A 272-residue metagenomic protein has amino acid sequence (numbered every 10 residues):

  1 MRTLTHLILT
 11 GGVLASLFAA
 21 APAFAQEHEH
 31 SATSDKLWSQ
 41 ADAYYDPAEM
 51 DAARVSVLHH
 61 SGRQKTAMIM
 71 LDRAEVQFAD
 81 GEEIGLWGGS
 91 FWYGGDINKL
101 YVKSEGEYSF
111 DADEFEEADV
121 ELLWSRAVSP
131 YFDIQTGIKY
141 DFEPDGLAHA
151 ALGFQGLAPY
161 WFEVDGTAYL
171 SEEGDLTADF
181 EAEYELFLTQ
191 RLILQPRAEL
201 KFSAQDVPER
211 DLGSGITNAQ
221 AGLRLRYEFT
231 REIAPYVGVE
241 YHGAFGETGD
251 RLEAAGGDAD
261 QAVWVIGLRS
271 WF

Functional and structural regions predicted by a protein language model:
Q26-E114, A118, S125-R126, W264: Outer-membrane beta-barrel initiation region
A67, G85-G89, A118-L122, A148-L152 (+4 more regions): Hydrophobic, lipid-facing positions within transmembrane beta-strands of outer-membrane proteins
R73, V102-G106, T136-Y140, G166-L170 (+2 more regions): Transmembrane beta-barrel strands of outer-membrane/channel proteins
V76-G85, E107-A118, K139-H149, Y169-A178 (+2 more regions): Solvent-exposed loop/turn segments connecting transmembrane beta-strands in outer-membrane beta-barrel proteins
Y93-G95, R126, Y140, G156 (+4 more regions): Residue-level signature of outer-membrane beta-barrel architecture
I97-V102, P130-I134, Y160-V164, T189-L194 (+1 more regions): Repeated loop/turn-to-beta-strand initiation elements of outer-membrane beta-barrel proteins
L147-P208: Detector for outer-membrane/organellar transmembrane beta-barrel domains, recognizing the amphipathic beta-strand
P159, L223, E228, D258-F272: Outer-membrane beta-barrel "beta-signal"
